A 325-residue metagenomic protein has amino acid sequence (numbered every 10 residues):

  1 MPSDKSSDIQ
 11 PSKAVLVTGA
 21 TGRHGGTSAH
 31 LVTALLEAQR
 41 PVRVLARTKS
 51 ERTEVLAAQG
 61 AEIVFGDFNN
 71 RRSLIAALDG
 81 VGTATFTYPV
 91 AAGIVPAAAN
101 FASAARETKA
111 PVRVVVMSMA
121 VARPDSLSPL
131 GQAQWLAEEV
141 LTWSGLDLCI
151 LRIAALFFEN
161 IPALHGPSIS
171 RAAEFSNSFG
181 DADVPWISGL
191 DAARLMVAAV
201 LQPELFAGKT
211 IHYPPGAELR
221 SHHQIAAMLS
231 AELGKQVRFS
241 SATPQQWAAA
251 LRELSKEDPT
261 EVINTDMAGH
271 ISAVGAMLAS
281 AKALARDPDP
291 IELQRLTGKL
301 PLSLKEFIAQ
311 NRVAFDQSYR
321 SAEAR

Functional and structural regions predicted by a protein language model:
P2-V55, N69-R72, V90-A92, P96-A99 (+4 more regions): Oxidoreductase cofactor-interface core, primarily capturing Rossmann-like NAD(P)-dependent enzymes
T18, T87, G298: Residues lining the SAM
R43, E62-V64, R238-A242: General small-molecule cofactor/ligand-binding pocket signal
A61-V81: Conserved Rossmann-fold cofactor-binding substructure of NAD(P)-dependent oxidoreductases
L78, G82-T85, V115: N-terminal Rossmann-like NAD(P) cofactor-binding module of classical short-chain dehydrogenase/reductase
Y88-P89, A279: Phosphate/nucleotide-donor binding subsite
G189, H222, P244, S303-L304: Structural motif detector for alpha-helix initiation sites
A207, Q245-R325: A hydrophobic C-terminal alpha-helical subdomain
